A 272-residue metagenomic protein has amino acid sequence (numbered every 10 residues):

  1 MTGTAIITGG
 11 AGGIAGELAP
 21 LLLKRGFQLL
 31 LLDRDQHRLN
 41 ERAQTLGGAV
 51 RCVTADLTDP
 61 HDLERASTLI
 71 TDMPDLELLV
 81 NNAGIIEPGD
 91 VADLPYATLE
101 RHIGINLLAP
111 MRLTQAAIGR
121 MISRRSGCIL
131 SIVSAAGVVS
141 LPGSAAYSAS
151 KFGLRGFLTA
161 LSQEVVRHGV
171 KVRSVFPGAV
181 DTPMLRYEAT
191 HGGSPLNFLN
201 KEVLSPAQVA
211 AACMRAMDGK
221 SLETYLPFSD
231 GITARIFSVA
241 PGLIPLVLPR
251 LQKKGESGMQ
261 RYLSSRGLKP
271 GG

Functional and structural regions predicted by a protein language model:
M1-Q28: Canonical Rossmann dinucleotide-binding motif of NAD(H)/NADP(H)-dependent dehydrogenases/reductases, specifically
N82-E87: Conserved NAD(P)H cofactor-binding loop of Rossmann-fold oxidoreductase domains
D90-V91, P95-E100: Substrate-binding pocket helix/loop in short-chain dehydrogenase/reductase
A92, L141-A145: Active-site loop immediately N-terminal to the catalytic Tyr-X3-Lys motif of short-chain dehydrogenase/reductase
T114, S150: Active-site helix of classical SDR
S134: Residue(s) in the substrate-gating loop at a strand-loop-helix junction that position the organic substrate next
R167-D230: SDR active-site lid
